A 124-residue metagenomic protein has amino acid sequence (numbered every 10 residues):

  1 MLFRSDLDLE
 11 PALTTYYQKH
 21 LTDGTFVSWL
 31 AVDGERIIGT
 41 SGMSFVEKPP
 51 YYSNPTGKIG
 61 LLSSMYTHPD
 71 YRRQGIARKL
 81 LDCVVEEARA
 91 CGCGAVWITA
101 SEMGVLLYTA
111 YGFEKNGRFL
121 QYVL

Functional and structural regions predicted by a protein language model:
D6-L30, G42, P49: Active-site rim helix/loop that mediates acceptor-substrate recognition in acyltransferases
L30, R36-F45, L61, Y66: Conserved beta-strand in the GNAT
S53-P69, R118-Q121: Conserved acetyl-CoA binding element of GNAT-fold acetyltransferases
Y71, G75-C83: Conserved acetyl-CoA pyrophosphate-binding loop and the N-cap/start of the following alpha-helix in GNAT-like
L81, A88-A100: Conserved GNAT acetyl-CoA-binding A-motif
C93, T109-F119: Conserved acetyl-CoA-binding loop of GNAT-fold acetyltransferases
V96-L106, Q121-L124: Conserved beta-strand-loop-alpha-helix junction that forms the acyl-donor binding cleft
